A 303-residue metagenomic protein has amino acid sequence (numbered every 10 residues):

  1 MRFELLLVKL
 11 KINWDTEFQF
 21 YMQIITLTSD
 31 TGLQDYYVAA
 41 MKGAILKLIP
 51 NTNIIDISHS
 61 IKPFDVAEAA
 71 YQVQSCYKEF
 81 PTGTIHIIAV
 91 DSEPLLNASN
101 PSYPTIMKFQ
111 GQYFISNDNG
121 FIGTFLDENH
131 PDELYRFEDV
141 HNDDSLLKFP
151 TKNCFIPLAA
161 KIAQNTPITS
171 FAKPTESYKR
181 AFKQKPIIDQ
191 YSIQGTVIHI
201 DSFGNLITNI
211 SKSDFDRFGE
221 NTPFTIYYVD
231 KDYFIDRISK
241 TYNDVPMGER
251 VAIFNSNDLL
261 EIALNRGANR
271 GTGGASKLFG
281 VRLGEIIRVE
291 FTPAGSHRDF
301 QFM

Functional and structural regions predicted by a protein language model:
M22-A89: Alpha/propeptide regions of enzymes that mature by internal proteolysis
I24, L48-N51, V66-E68, P81-V90 (+1 more regions): Active-site histidine-anchored catalytic micro-motif
L48-N51, C76-F80, E128, K161-T169: Change "in soluble alpha/beta enzymes" to "in soluble alpha/beta proteins
D144-E220: Anionic-ligand-binding alpha/beta catalytic cores of soluble enzymes and soluble regulatory domains that recognize
N209-I210, D214-G280: A conserved acidic, glycine/proline-rich C-terminal tail/linker
T272-M303: Conserved glycine-rich phosphate/nucleotide-binding loop and adjacent Mg2+-coordinating catalytic segment
